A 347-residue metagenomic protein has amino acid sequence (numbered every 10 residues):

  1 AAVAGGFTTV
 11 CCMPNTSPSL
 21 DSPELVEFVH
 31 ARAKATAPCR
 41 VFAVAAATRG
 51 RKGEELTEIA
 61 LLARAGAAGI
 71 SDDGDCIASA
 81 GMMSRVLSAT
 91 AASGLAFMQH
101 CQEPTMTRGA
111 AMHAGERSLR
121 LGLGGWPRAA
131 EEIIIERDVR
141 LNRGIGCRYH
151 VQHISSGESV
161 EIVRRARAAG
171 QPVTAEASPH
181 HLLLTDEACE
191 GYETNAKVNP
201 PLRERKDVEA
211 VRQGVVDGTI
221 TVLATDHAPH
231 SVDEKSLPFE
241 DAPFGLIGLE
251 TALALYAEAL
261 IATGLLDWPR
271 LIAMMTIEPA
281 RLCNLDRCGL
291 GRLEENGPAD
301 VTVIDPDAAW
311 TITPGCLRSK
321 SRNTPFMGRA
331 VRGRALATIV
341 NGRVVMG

Functional and structural regions predicted by a protein language model:
A1-F42, G50-A68, S84, S88-A91 (+1 more regions): Alpha-helical scaffold segments that flank or form the walls of functional sites
A2, G6, V41, I70 (+10 more regions): Divalent metal-coordination and catalytic microenvironments
P14-S17, A46-T48, G74-D75, Q102-E103 (+3 more regions): Short, ordered loop/turn segments at secondary-structure junctions
E24, C39, T90-L95, T174 (+1 more regions): Short acidic, glycine/proline-enriched helix-loop-strand junctions
A33-C39, G144, A166-P172, T263-L265: Short helix-capping segments at alpha-helix termini
E54-L223: Histidine/acidic residue-rich metal-binding segments in metalloenzymes
R120-R148, N195, G214-D217, T221-L223 (+1 more regions): His/Asp/Glu-enriched, well-ordered alpha-helical/loop segment that forms or immediately abuts the divalent-metal
P238-D241, E295-G347: C-terminal cap of metal-dependent C-N hydrolases
